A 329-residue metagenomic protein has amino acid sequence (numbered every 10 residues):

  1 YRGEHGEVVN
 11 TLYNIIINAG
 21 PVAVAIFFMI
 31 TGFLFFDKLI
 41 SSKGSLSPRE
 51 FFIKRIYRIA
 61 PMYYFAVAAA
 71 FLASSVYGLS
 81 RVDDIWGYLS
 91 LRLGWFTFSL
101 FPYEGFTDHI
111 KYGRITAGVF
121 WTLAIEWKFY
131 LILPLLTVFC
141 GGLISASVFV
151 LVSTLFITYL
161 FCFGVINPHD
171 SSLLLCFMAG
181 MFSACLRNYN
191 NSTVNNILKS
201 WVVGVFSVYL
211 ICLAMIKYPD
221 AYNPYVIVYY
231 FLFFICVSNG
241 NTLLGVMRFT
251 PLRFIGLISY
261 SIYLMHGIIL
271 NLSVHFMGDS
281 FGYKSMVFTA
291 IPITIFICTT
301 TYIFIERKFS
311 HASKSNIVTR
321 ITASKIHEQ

Functional and structural regions predicted by a protein language model:
Y1-G20, D37-R49, G105-Y112, L136-S145 (+4 more regions): Alpha-helical transmembrane segments in multi-pass integral membrane proteins
E7-A19, A60-W127, V228-V237: Membrane-interface helix-loop-helix regions
A23-Y57, M62-D83, I269, S273-V274 (+3 more regions): Juxtamembrane transmembrane-helix termini
T31-K38, W127-V138: Transmembrane alpha-helical segments in integral membrane proteins
F51, T122-A124, Y263: Short alpha-helical catalytic segment bearing the HExxH-like zincin motif of zinc-dependent metalloproteases
Y57-R58, Y130-L131, C176: Hydrophobic alpha-helical transmembrane segments of integral membrane proteins, especially lipid-exposed positions
A323-Q329: Intrinsic disorder in cytosolic terminal tails and internal cytosolic loops of multi-pass membrane transporters
